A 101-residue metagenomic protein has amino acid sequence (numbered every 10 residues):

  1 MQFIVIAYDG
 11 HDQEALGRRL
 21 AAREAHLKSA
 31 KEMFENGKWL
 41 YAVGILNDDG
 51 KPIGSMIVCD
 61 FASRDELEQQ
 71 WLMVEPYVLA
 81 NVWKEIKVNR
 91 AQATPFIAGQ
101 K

Functional and structural regions predicted by a protein language model:
M1-K101: Conserved, structured core segments of small domains
